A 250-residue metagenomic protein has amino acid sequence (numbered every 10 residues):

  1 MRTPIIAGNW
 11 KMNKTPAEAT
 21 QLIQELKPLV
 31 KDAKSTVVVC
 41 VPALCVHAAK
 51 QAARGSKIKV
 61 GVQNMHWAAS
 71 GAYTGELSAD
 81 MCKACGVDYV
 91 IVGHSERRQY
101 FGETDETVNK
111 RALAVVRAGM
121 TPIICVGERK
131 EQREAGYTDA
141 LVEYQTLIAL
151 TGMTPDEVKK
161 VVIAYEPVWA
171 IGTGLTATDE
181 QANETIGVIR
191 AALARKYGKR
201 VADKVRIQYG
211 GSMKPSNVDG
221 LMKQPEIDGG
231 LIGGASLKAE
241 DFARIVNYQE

Functional and structural regions predicted by a protein language model:
M1-E250: Active-site loop-to-helix "anion-binding N-cap" substructures in soluble metabolic enzymes
